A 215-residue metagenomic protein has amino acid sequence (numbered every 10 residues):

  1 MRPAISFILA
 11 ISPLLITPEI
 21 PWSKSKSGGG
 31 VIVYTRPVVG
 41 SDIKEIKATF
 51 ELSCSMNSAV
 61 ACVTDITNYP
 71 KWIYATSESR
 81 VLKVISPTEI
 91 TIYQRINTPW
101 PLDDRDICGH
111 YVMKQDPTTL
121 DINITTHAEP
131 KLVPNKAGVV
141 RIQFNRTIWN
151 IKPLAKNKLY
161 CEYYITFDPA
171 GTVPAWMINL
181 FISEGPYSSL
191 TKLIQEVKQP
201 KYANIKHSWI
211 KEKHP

Functional and structural regions predicted by a protein language model:
M1-A4: Positively charged n-region of N-terminal signal peptides that target proteins for export
F7-I8, Y163: Short helix-onset patch at the extreme N-terminus, typifying the N->h transition of secretory signal peptides
I8-T17: Hydrophobic h-region of N-terminal signal peptides that target proteins for export in Gram-negative bacteria
T17-P215: Eukaryotic helix-grip
